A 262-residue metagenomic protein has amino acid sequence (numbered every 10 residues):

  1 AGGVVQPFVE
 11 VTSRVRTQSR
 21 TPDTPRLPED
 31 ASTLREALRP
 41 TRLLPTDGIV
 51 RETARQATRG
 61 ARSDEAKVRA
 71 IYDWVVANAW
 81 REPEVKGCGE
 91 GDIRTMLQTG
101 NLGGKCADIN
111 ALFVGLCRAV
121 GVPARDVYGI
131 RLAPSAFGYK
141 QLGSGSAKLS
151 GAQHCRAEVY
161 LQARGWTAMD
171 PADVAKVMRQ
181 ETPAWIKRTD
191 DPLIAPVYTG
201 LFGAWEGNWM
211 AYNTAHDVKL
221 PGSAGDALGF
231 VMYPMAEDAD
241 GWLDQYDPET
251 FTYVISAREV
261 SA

Functional and structural regions predicted by a protein language model:
V4-Q6: Extracellular Ig-like/FN3 beta-sandwich strand-entry sites
F8-E82, K86-G100: Acidic low-complexity segments
V11, N110-L112, C117, E259-A262: Charge-rich, low-complexity terminal tails
D23, D30, D47, D64 (+10 more regions): Acidic-enriched, low-complexity/disordered segments with a strong bias for Aspartate over Glutamate
G60, D64-A66, W74-C155, V177-Q180: Active-site neighborhood of thiol-dependent amide/isopeptide-bond enzymes
R69, L112, F251-Y253: Residue-level detector of intrinsically disordered/flexible regions characterized by low predicted structural confidence
P134, G138-A262: Active-site rim recognition segments
